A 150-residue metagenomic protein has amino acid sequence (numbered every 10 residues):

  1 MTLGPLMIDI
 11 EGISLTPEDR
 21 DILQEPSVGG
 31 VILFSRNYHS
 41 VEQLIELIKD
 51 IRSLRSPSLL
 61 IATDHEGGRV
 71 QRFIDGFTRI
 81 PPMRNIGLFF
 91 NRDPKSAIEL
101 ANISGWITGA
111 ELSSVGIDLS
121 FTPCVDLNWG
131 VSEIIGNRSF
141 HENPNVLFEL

Functional and structural regions predicted by a protein language model:
M1, S53-L54: Glycine-/small-residue-enriched capping loops at alpha/beta junctions
M1-L15: Boundary/entry segment of secreted carbohydrate-active catalytic domains
G4, P17, S120-P123: N-proximal short alpha-helices
S14-I32: N-terminal glycine-rich anion-binding loops that anchor highly charged ligand groups
S27-I48, L54-E149: Enzymes and membrane/adaptor proteins characterized by extended Gly/Ser/Thr/Asp/Glu-rich, aromatic-dotted
